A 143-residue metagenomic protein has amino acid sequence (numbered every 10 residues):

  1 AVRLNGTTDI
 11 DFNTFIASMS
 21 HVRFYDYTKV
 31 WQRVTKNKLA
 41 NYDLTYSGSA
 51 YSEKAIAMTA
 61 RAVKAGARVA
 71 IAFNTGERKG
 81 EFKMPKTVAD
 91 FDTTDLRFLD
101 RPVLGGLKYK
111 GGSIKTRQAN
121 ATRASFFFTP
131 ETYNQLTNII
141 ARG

Functional and structural regions predicted by a protein language model:
A1-G143: Class I S-adenosyl-L-methionine
